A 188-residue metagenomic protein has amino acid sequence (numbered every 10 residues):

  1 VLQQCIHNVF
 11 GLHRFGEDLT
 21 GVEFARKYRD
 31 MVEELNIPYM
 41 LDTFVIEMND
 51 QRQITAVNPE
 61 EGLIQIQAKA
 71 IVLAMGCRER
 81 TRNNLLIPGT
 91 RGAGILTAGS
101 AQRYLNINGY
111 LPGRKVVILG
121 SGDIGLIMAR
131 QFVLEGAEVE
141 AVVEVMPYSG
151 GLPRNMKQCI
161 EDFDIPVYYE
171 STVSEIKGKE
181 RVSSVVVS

Functional and structural regions predicted by a protein language model:
V1-Q4, L126-R130, V185-V186: Short, composition-biased local secondary-structure segments
V1-T20, E79, N84-G94, G150-Q158: Conserved N-terminal glycine-rich FAD pyrophosphate-binding loop of Rossmann-like flavoproteins
V9-F10, F24, M31, Q131: Conserved glycine-bearing catalytic or ligand-binding loops at nucleotide- and phosphate-handling centers of large
E17-Y28, I64, G94, S121 (+4 more regions): Generic structural signal for well-ordered, non-membrane alpha-helical segments in soluble metabolic enzymes
F24-K115: FAD-binding core/adjacent interface of flavoenzyme oxidoreductases
K27-N58, V133-S188: A Rossmann-like FAD-binding core segment of flavoenzymes
R82-N84, I127-A129, G178-K179: Short glycine-/acidic-enriched loop or helix-start segments at secondary-structure transitions that form or flank
S100-Y148: Rossmann-like NAD(P)H-binding beta-loop-alpha module
